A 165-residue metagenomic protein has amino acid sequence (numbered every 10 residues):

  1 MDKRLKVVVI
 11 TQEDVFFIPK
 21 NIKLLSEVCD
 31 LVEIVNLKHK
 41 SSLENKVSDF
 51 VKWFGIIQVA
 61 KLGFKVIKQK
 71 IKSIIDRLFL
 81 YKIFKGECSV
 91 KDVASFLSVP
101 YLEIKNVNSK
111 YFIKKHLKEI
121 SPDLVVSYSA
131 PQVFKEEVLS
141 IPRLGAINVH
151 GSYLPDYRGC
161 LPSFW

Functional and structural regions predicted by a protein language model:
M1-W165: One-carbon transfer enzymes
